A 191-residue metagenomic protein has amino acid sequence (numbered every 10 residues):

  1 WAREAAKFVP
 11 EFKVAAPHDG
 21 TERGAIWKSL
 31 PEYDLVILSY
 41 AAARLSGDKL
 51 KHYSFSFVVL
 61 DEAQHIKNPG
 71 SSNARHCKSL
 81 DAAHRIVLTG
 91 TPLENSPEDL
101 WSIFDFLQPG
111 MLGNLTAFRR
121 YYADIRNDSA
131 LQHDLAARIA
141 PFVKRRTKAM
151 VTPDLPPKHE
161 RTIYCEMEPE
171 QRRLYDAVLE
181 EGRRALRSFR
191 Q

Functional and structural regions predicted by a protein language model:
W1-D128, A136-Q191: ASCE P-loop NTPase motor core, strongest for the SF2 helicase catalytic module
H133: Aromatic- and glycine-enriched glycan-recognition loops and surfaces that form the carbohydrate-binding subsites
